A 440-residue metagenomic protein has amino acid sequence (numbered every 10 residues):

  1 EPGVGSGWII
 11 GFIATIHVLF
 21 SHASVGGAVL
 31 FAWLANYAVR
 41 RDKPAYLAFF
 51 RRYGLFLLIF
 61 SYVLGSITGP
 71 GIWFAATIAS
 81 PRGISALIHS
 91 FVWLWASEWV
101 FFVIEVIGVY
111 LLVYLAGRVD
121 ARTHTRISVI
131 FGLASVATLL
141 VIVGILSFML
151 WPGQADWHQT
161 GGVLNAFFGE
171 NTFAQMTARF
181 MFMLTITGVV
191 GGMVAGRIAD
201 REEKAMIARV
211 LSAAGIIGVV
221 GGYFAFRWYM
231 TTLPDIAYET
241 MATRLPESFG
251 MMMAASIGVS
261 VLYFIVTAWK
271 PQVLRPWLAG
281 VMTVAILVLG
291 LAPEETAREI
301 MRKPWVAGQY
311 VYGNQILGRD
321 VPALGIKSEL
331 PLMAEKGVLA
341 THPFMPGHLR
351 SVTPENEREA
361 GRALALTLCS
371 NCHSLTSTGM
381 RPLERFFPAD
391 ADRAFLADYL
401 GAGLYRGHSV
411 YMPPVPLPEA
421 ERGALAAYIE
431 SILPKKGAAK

Functional and structural regions predicted by a protein language model:
E1-R52, L57, S61: N-terminal signal-anchor module of multipass membrane proteins
E1-T15, D42-F49, F74-W93, S147-Q175 (+2 more regions): Membrane-interface interhelical loops and short amphipathic "cap" helices that link adjacent transmembrane segments
S21-W33, W99-L112, T177-V194, M252-V266: Hydrophobic cores of alpha-helical transmembrane segments in multi-pass inner/ER membrane proteins, independent
L58-S128, A225-A255: Membrane-interface helix-loop-helix modules in multi-pass inner-membrane proteins
K270-E299: Internal/C-terminal transmembrane anchor helices
E329-L364, A439-K440: Electrostatic cytochrome c docking/interface patches
E357-A360, A365-N371, T376, E421: Short pre-active-site segment immediately N-terminal to redox-active cysteine/selenocysteine motifs in thiol-based
N371-S374, P382-K436: Extracytoplasmic electron-transfer domains, predominantly the class I c-type cytochrome c fold
